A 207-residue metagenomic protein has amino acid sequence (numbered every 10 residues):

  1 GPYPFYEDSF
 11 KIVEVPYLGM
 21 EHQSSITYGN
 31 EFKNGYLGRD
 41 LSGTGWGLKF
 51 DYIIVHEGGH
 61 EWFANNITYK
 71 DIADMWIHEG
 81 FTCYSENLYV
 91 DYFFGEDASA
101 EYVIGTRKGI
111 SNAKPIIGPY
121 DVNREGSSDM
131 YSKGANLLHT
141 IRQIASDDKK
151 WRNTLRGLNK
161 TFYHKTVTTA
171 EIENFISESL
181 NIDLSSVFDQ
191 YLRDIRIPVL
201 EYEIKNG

Functional and structural regions predicted by a protein language model:
G1-E61, N65-M75, S85, P119-G126: Juxtacatalytic substrate-recognition/specificity segment
G1-Y6, N34-L41, Y69-K70, D91-D97 (+2 more regions): Secondary-structure transition/capping motifs at alpha-helix termini and the adjoining loop/turn into the next element
Y3, L18-S24, N87-G95, F162-T168 (+1 more regions): Secretory-pathway/luminal and periplasmic proteins that interact with or process carbohydrate-rich
P4, S127-N206: Amphipathic alpha-helical substructures
Y17, E57, W62, N66-I67 (+6 more regions): Sec/Tat-exported extracytoplasmic proteins
G47, D51, V55, D74 (+5 more regions): Hydrophobic (often cysteine-bearing) scaffold residues that line and stabilize catalytic clefts of nucleotide/cofactor
M75, E79-T140, I144, F162-Y163: Acidic/His/Gly-enriched intrinsically disordered linker/tail segments that often contain short helix/coil "MoRF-like"
